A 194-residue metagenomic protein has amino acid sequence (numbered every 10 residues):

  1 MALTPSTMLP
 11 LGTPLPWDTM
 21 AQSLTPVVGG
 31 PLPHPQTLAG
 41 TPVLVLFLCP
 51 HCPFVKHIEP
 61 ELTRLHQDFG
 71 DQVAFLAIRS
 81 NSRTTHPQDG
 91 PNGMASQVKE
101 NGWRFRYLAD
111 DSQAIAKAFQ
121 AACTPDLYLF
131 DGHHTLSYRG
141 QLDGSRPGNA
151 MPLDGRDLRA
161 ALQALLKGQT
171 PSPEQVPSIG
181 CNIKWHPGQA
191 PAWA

Functional and structural regions predicted by a protein language model:
M1-L166, P171-E174, Q189-A194: Chalcogenol-based redox active-site neighborhoods
P177-Q189: A short, charged, Gly/Pro-tolerant segment at domain boundaries
